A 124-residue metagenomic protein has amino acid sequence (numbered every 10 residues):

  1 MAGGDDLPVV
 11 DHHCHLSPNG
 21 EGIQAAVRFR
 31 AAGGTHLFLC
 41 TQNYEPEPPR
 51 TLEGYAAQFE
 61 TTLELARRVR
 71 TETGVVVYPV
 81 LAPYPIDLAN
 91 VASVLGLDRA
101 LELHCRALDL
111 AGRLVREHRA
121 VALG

Functional and structural regions predicted by a protein language model:
M1-G124: Mid-domain alpha/beta scaffold segments of enzyme catalytic cores
